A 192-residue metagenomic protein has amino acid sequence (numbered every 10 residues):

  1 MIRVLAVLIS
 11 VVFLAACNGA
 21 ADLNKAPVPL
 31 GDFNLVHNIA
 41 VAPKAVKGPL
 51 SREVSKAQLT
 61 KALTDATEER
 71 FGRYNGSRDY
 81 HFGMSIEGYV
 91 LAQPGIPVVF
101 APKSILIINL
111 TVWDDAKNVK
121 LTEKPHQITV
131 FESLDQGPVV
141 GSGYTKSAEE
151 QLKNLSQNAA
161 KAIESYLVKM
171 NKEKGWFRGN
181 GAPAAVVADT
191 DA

Functional and structural regions predicted by a protein language model:
M1-N18: Sec-dependent bacterial lipoprotein signal peptides
C17-K61, K172-A192: A structural "domain/chain start" motif
G19-D32, D114-L134, K161-W176: Short secondary-structure transition/capping segments
K47-E53, V119-A162: Short secondary-structure boundary motifs at beta->alpha junctions and helix caps
E53-D79: N-terminal, post-signal-peptide region of Sec/Tat-exported proteins
T64, E68-G72, L91, A160 (+1 more regions): Sec-exported extracytoplasmic/periplasmic mature domains
N75-T122, S133-T145: Surface-exposed short loop/turn segments
V139-A192: C-terminal/domain-edge helix-coil "capping" segments
